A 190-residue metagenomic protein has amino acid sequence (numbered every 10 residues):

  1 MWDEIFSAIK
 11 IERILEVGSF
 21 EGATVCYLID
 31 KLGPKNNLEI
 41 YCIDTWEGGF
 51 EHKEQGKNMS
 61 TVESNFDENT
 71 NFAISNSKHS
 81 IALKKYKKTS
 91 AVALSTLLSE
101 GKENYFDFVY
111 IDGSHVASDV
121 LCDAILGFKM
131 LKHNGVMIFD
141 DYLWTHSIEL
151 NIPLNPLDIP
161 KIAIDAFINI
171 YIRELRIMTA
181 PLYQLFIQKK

Functional and structural regions predicted by a protein language model:
W2-K190: S-adenosylmethionine/decaboxylated-SAM
